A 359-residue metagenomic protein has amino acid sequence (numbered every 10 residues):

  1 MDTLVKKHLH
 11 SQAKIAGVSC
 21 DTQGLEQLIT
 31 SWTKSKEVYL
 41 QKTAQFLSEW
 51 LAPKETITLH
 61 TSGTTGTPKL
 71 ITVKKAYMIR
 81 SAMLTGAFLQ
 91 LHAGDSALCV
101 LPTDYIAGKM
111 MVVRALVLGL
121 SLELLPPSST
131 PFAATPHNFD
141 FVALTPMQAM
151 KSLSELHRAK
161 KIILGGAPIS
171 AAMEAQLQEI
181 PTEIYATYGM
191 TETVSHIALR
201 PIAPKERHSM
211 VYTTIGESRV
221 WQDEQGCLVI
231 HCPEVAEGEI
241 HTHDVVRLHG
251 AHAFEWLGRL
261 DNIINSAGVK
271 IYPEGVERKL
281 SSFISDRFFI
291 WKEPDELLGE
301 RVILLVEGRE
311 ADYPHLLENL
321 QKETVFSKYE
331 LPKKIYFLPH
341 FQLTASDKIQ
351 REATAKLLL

Functional and structural regions predicted by a protein language model:
D2-A13, T85-G86, I106-L118: Hydrophobic alpha-helical segments in the ANL/AMP-binding
K42-H60, A93-G94: Conserved pre-ATP/AMP-binding loop-to-beta segment of ANL
E55-R80, Q90-H92: Conserved AMP-binding A3 loop
K74-R80, S96-K151: AMP-binding/adenylate-forming
L153-K205: Gly/Ser/Thr-rich phosphate-binding loop
R219-H241, V245-R247, H252: AMP-binding/adenylate-forming core of the ANL superfamily
H243-E330: AMP-binding/adenylate-forming catalytic core of the ANL superfamily
I303-E307, K322-L359: Conserved C-terminal "lid"/linker of ANL adenylate-forming enzymes
